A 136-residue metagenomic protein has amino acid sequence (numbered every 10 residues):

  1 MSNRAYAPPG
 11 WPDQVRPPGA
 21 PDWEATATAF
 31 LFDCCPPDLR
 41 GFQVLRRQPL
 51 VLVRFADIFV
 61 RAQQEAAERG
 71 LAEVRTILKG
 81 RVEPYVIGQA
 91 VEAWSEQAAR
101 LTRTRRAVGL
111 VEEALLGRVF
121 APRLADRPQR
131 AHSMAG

Functional and structural regions predicted by a protein language model:
R4, P18-G136: Eukaryotic low-complexity, intrinsically disordered regulatory segments enriched in serine, proline and acidic residues
